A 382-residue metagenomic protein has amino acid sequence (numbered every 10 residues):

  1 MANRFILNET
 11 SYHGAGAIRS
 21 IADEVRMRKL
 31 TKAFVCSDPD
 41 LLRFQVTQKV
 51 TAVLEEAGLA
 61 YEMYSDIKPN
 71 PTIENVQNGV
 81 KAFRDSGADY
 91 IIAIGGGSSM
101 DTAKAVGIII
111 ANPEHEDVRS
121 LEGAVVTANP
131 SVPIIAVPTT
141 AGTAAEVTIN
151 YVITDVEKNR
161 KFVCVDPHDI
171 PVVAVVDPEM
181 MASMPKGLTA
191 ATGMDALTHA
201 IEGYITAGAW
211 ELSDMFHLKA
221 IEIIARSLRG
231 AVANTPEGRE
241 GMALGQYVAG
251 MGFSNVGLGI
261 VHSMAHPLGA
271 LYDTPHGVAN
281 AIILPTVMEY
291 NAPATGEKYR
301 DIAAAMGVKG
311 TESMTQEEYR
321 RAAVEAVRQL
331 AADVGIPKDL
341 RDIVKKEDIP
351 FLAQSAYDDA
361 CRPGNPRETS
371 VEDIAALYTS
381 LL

Functional and structural regions predicted by a protein language model:
M1-Y64: An N-terminal, well-structured beta->alpha segment
I18-I21, R43-V46, I73-V76, S99-A103 (+3 more regions): Short glycine/serine/threonine-rich phosphate/pyrophosphate-binding segments that cradle anionic phosphate groups
L42-H115, R229-R239: N-terminal small/polar loop signature for handling phosphorylated ligands or for N-terminal nucleophile
E74-E179: Glycine/threonine-rich beta-strand-loop-alpha-helix active-site module that forms ligand/phosphate-binding
N150-V256: Carboxylate- and glycine-rich phosphate/diphosphate-binding segment that chelates Mg2+/Mn2+
P267-M306: Catalytic phosphate/nucleotide-handling subdomain of diverse soluble enzymes
Y299, K309-L382: C-terminal charged capping/lid subdomain of soluble metabolic enzymes
